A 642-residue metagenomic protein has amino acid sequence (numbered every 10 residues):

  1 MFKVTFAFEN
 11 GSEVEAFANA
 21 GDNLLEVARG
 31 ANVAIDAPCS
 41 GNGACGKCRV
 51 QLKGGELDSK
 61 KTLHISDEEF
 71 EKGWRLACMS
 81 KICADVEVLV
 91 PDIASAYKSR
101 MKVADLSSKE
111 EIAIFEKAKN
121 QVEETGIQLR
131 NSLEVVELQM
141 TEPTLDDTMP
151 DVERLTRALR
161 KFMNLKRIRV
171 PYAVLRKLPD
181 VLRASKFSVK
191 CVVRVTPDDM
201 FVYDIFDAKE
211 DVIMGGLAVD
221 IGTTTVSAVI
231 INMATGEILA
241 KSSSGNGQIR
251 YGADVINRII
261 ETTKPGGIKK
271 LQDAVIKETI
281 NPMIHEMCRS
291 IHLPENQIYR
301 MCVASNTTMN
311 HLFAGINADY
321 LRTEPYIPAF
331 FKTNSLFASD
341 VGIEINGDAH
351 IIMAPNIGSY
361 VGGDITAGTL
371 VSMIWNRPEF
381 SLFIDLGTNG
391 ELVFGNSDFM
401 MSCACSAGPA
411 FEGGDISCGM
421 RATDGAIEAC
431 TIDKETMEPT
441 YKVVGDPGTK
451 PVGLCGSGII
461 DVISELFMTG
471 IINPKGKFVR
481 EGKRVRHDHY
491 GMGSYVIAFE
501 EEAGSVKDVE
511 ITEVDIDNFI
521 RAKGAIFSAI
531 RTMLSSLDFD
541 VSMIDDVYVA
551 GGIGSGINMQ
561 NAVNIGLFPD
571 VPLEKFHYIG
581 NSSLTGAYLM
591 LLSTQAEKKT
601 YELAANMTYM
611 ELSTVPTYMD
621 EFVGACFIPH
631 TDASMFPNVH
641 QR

Functional and structural regions predicted by a protein language model:
V27-A31, D36, K47-Y97: Iron-sulfur (Fe-S) cluster-binding segments and ferredoxin-like electron-carrier domains, especially [2Fe-2S]
E69-K72, L76-A218, T223, Q272-D273 (+6 more regions): Nucleotide/phosphate-binding catalytic cleft detector across ATP-hydrolyzing and phosphate-transferring enzymes
V219-T223, A228-I256, Y320-S335, A367 (+2 more regions): Glycine-rich phosphate-binding loop of actin/hexokinase-like ATP-binding domains
G247-R289, D415, A426-T431, N518 (+1 more regions): N-terminal phosphate-binding loop and adjacent alpha-helix
E295-N306, I463, V541-G551: Short glycine-rich phosphate-binding loop at a beta-alpha junction
N306-Y320, G491, F539, G551-D570 (+1 more regions): Short glycine/threonine-rich loop-to-helix capping motif typified by GTGT followed within a few residues by an Asp-Pro
N396-D398, F539-L603: Catalytic phosphate/nucleotide-handling subdomain of diverse soluble enzymes
F467-L537: A contiguous, well-structured pocket-lining segment that forms one wall/lid of small-molecule binding clefts in soluble
